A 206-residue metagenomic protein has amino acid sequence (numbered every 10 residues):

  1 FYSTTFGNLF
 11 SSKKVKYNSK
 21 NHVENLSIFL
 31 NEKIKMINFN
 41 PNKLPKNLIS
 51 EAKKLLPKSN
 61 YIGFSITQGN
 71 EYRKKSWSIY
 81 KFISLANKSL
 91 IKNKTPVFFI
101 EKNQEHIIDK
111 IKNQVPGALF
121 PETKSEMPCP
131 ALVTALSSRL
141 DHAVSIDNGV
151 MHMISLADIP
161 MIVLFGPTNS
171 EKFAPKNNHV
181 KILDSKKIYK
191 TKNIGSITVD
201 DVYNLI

Functional and structural regions predicted by a protein language model:
F1-I206: Catalytic machinery of carbohydrate-active enzymes, primarily nucleotide-sugar-dependent glycosyltransferases
